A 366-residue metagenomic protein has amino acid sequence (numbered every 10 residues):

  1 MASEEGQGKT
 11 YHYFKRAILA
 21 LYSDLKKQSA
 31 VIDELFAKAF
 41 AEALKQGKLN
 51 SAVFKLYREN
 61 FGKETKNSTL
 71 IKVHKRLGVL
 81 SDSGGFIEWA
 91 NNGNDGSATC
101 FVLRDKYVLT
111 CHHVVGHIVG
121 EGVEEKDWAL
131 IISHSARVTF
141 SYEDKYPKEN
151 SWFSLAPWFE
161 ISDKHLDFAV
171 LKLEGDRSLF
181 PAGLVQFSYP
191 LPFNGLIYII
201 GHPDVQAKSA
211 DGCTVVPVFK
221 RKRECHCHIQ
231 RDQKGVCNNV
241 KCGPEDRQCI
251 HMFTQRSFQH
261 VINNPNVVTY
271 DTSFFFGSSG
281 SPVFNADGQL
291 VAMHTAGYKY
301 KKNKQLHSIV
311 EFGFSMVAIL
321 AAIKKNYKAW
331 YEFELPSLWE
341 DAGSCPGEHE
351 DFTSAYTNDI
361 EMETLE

Functional and structural regions predicted by a protein language model:
M1, R16, E42, F168 (+3 more regions): Residue-level detector of intrinsically disordered, flexible termini and proteolytic processing junctions
M1-A98, M362-L365: Protease-domain processing segments flanking chymotrypsin-fold serine proteases, especially trypsin-like
S3-E4, S23, F159-S162, G175 (+4 more regions): Intrinsic disorder/low-complexity signal
K9-Y13, G243-M252, Q259-V268, S273-F275 (+1 more regions): C-terminal subregion of chymotrypsin/trypsin-like serine protease catalytic domains
Y11-Y13, Y22, Y57, Y107 (+9 more regions): Sequence-level detector for tyrosine residue identity
A20, E34, K38, E42-K45 (+7 more regions): Polar/charged alpha-helical tracts
N60-E64, I71-S97, V102-D105, L109-F276 (+1 more regions): Serine endopeptidase catalytic core focused on the charge-relay Asp
